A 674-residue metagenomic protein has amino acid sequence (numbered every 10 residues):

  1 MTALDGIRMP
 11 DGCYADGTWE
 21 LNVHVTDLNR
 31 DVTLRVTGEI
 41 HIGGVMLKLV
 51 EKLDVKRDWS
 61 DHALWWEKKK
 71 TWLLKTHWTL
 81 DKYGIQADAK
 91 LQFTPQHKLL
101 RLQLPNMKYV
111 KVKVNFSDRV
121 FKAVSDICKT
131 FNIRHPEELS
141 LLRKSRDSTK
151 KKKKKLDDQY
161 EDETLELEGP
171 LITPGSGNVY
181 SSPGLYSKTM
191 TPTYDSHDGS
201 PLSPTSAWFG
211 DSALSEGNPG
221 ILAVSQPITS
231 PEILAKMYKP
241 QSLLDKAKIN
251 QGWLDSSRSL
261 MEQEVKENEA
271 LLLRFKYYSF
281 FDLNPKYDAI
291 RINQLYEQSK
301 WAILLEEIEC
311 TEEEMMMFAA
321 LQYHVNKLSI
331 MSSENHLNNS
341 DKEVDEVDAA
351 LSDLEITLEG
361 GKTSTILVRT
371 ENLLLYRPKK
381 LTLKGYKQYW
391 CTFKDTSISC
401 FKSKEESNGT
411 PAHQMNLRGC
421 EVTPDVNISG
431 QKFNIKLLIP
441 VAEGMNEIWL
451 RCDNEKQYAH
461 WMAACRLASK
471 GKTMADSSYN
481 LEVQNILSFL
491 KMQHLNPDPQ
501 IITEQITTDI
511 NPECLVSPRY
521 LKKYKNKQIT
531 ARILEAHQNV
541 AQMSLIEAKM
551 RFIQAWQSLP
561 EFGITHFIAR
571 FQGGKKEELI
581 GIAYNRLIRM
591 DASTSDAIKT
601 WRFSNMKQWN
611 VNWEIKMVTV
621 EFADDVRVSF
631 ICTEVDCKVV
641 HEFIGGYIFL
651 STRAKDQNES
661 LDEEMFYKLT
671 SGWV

Functional and structural regions predicted by a protein language model:
T2-P10, E67-T94, R146-V265: Eukaryotic mixed-charge, acidic/polar low-complexity intrinsically disordered regions
T2-R35, A89-K113, L272-F275: Eukaryote-biased recognition of intrinsically disordered, low-complexity regulatory segments
T18-E20, L99, L383-Q388, V422-D476 (+3 more regions): Canonical pleckstrin homology
E20-N29, E67, H97-M107, A270-F281 (+9 more regions): Surface-exposed beta-strand-to-loop junctions that form interaction patches on eukaryotic regulatory domains
T26-G44, P105-K122, R291, L450-E455: Short, contiguous acidic and Ser/Thr-rich linear segments
T37-K56, F116-P136, A213, G217-P219 (+5 more regions): Short amphipathic, charge-patterned alpha-helical segments
V50, A63-L100, C128-F131, E137-K151 (+14 more regions): Cytosolic small-GTPase signaling regions in large eukaryotic proteins
L53, E67, W72, H77 (+3 more regions): N-terminal recruitment modules of adaptor/scaffold proteins
